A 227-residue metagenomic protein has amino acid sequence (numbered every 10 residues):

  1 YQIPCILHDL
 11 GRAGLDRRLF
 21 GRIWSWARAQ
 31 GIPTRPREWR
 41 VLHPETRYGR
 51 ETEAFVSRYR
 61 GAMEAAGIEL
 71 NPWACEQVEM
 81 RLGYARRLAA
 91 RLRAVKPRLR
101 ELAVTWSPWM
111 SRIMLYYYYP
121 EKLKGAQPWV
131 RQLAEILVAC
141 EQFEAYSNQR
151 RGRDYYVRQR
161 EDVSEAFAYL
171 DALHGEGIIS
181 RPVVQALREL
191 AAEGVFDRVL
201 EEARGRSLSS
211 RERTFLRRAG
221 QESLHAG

Functional and structural regions predicted by a protein language model:
Y1-G227: Histidine- and acidic-residue-rich, metal-dependent catalytic cores
